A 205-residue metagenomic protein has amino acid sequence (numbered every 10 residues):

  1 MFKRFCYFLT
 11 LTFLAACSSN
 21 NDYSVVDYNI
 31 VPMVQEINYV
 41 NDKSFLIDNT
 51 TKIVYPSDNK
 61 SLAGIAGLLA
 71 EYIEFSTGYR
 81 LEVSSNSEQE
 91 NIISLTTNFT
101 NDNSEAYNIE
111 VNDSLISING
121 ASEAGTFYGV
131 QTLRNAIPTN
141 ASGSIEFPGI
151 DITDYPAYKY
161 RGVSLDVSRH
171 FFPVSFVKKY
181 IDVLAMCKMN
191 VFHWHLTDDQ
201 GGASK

Functional and structural regions predicted by a protein language model:
F2-T10: Sec-dependent signal peptide recognition, specifically the positively charged N-region followed immediately by
T10-S18: Hydrophobic h-region of N-terminal signal peptides that target proteins for export in Gram-negative bacteria
C17-R161: Acidic, contiguous N-terminal accessory segments
S61-L62, F171-P173, D199-A203: Flexible loop/turn segments at secondary-structure boundaries
S76-T77, A121, A185-F192: Short, solvent-exposed loop/edge-beta patches enriched in aromatic
G120, V167, F176, H193-D198: Glycine-rich, histidine-containing beta strand-loop boundary motifs that form or position
I150-F172, F176-K179, A185-C187: An acidic-aromatic substrate-binding cleft motif
C187-K205: Aromatic-lined carbohydrate-binding/catalytic grooves of carbohydrate-active enzymes
